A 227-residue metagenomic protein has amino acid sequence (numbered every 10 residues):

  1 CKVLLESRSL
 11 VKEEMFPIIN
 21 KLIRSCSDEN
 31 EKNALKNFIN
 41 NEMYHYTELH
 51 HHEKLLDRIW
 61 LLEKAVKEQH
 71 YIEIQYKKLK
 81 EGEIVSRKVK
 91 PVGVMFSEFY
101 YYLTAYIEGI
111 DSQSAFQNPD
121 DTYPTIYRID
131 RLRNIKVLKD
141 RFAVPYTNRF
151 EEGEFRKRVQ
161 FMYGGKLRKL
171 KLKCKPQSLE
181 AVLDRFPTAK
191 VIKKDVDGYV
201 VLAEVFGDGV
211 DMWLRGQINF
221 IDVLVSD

Functional and structural regions predicted by a protein language model:
C1-K77: Bulky hydrophobic/aromatic content
E63-D111: Loop-centered beta-sheet repeat module
S86-K88, P124-I129, K169-K171, V200: Well-ordered beta-strand positions in beta-sheet-rich domains
P91, E98, I129, V196-D197: Residue-level signal for tight coil/turn positions that link beta-strands
F99-Y101, E108-S112, L138-F142, P176-E180 (+1 more regions): Short, charged/polar surface micro-motifs in flexible loops or helix N-caps
G109-E154: Flexible linker/loop signature enriched in Pro/Ser/Thr and Pro/Gly
E151-D227: Polybasic (Lys/Arg-rich)
